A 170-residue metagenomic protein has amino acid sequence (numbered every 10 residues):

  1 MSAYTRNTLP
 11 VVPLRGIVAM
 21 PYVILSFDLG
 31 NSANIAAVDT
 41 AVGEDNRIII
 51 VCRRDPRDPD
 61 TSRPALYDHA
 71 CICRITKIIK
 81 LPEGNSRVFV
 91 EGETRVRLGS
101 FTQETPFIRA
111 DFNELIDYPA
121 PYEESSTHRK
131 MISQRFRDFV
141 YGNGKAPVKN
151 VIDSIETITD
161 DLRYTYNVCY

Functional and structural regions predicted by a protein language model:
M1-Y170: N-terminal low-complexity, acidic/polar interaction/targeting segments
